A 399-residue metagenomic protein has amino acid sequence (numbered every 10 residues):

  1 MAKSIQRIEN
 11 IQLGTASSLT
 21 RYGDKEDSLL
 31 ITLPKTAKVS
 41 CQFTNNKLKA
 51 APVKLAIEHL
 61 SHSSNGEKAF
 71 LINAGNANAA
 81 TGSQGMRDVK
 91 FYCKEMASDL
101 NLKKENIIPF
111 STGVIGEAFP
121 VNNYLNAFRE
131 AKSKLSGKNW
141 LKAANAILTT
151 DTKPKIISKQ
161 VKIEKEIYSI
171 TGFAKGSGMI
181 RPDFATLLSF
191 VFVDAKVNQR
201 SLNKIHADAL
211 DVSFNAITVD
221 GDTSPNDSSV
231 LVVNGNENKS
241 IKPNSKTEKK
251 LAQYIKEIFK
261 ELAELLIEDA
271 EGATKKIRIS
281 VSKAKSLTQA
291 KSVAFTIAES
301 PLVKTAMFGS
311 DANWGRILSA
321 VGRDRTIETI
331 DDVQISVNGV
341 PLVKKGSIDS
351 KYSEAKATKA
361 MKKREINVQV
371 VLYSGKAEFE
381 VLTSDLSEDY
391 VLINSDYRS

Functional and structural regions predicted by a protein language model:
M1-N73, A77-K90, S98-N122, N126-S399: A structural signal for small-residue-enriched, beta-sheet-centric alpha/beta enzyme cores and oligomeric scaffold folds
C93: Generic structural marker for isolated residues within well-ordered, non-membrane alpha-helices of soluble domains
